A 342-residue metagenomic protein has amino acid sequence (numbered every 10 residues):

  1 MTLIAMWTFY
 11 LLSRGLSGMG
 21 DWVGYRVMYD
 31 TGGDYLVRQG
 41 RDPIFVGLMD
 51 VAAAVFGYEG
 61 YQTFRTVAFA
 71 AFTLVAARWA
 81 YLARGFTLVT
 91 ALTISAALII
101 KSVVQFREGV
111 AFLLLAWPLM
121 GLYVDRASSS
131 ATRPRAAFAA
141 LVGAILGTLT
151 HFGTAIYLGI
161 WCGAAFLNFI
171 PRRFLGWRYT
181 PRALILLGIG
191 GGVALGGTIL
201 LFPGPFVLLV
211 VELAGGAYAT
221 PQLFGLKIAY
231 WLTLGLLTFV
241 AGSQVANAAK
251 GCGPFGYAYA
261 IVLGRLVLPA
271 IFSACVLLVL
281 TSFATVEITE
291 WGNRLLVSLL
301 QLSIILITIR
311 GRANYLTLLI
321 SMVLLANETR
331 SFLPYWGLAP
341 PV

Functional and structural regions predicted by a protein language model:
M1-M6: Start-transfer (signal-anchor) and selected internal transmembrane alpha helices of multi-pass inner/ER membrane
S13-V46, I156-L295, G337-V342: Alpha-helical transmembrane segments and terminal signal-anchor/GPI-anchor hydrophobic tails, characterized by long
V55-A71: Loop-to-helix entry region of an early transmembrane alpha helix in multi-pass inner-membrane enzymes
A77-A96: Transmembrane-helix signature of polytopic, membrane-embedded enzymes that assemble or transfer cell-envelope glycans
I100, A136-A164: Membrane-interface alpha helices of multi-pass inner-membrane proteins
S102-V110: Short acidic/glycine- and proline-prone juxtamembrane loop motifs at membrane-interface regions of multi-pass membrane
G121-L146, R182-G190: Short hydrophobic alpha-helices at membrane interfaces in multi-pass membrane enzymes
E290, L295-L302, L318-V342: Transmembrane helical bundles and short interhelical boundary loops of multi-pass, membrane-embedded
